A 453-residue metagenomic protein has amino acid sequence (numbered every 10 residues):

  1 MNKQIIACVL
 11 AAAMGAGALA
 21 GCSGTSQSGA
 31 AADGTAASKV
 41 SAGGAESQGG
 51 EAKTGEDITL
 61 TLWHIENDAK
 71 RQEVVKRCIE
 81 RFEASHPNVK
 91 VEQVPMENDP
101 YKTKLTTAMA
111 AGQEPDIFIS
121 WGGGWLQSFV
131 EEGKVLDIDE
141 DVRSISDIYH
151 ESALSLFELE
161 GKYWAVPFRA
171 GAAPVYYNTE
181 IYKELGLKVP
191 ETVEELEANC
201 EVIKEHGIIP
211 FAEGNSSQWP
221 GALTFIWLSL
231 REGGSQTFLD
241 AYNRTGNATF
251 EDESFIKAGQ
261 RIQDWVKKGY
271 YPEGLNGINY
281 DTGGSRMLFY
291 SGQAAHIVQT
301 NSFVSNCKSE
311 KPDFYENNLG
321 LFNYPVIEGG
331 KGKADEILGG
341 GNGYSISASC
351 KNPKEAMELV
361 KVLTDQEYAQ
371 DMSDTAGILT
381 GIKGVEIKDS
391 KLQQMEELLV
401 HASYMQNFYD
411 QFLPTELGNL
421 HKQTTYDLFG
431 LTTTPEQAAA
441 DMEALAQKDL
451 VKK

Functional and structural regions predicted by a protein language model:
M1-T61, A84, E386-I387, A444-K453: Short, low-complexity disordered leader/linker segments with a strong preference for bacterial N-terminal type II
S41, W164-F168, A173, E197-A248: Extracytoplasmic/periplasmic solute-binding protein
G43-E46, A52, E97, W121-P174 (+7 more regions): Hinge/lid segment of periplasmic solute-binding proteins
G44, K90, K183, Q370 (+1 more regions): Conserved C-terminal helix/tail region of periplasmic/extracytoplasmic solute-binding proteins
E80-S85, K90, E184-L185, K268-Y271 (+1 more regions): Extracytoplasmic/periplasmic substrate-recognition and gating elements
R81-Y149, L156-E158, E180-E191, M287-L288 (+4 more regions): Extracytoplasmic "Venus flytrap"/periplasmic binding protein-like
P115-D116, S146-I181, I209-S217, K331-I337 (+1 more regions): A structural signal for short loop-to-beta-strand junctions that line the ligand-binding cleft of periplasmic/secreted
C200-V202, R244-L275: Glycine-centered hinge/linker elements that transmit conformational signals in sensory and ligand-binding systems
